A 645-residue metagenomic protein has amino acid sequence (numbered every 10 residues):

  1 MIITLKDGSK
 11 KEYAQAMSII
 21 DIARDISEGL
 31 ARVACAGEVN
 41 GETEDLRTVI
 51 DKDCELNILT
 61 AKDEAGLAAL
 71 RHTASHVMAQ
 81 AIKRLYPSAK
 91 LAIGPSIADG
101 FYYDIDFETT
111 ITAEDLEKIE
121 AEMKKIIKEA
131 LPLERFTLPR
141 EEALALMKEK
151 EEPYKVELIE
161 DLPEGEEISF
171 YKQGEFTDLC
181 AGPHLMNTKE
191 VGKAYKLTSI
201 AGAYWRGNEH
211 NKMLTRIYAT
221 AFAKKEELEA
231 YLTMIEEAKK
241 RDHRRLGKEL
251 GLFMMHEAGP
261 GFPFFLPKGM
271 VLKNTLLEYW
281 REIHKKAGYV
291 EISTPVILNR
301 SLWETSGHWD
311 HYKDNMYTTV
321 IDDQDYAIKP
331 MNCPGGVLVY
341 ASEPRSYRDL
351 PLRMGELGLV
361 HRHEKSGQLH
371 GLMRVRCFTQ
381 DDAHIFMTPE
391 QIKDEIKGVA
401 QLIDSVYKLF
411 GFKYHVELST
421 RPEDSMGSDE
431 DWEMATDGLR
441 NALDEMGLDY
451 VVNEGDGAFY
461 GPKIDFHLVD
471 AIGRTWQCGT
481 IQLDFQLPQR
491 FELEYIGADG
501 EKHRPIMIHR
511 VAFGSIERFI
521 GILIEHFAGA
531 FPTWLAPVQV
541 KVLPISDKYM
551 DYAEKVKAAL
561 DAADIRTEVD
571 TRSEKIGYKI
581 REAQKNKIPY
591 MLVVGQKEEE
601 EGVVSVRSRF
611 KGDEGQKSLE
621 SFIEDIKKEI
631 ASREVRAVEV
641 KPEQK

Functional and structural regions predicted by a protein language model:
M1-A92, I97-K645: NTP/phosphate- and nucleic-acid-binding module
